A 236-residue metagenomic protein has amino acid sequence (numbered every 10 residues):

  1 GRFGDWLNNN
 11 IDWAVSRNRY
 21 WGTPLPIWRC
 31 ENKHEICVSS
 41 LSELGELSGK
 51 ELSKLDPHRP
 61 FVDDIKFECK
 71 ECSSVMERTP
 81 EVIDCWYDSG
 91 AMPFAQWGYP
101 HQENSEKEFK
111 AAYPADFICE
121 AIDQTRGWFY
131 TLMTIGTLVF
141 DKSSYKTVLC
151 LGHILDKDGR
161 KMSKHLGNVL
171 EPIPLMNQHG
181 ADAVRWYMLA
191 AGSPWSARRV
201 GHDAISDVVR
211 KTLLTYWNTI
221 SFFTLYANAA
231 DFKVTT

Functional and structural regions predicted by a protein language model:
G1-A229, V234: Structured secondary-structure scaffolds
